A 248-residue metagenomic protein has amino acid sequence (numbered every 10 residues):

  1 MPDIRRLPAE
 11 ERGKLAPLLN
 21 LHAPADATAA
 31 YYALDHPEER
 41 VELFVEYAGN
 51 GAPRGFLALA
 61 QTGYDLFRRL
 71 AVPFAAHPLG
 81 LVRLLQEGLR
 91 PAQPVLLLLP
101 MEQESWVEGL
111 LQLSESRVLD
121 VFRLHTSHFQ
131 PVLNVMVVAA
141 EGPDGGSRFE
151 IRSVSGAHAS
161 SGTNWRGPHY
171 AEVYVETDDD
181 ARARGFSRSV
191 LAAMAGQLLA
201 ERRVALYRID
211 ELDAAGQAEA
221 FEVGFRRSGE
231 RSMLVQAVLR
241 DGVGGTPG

Functional and structural regions predicted by a protein language model:
M1-T28, G109-S155, G248: Short amphipathic alpha-helix that is part of the acyltransferase structural core
P2-L7, A16-L89, A157-E172, T177-D179 (+1 more regions): Conserved donor-binding loop and adjoining core beta-sheet/short helix segment in diverse acyl/aminoacyl transferases
R68-A71, R90-M101, L198-D210: Conserved GNAT acetyl-CoA-binding A-motif
A76-G88, A183-L198, Q217-E222: Conserved acetyl-CoA-binding loop-helix of GNAT-fold acetyltransferases
V82-V121, T126: Short, structured beta-strand-loop surface elements
E102-E115, R188, E211-G229: Conserved active-site alpha-helix within GNAT-family acetyltransferase domains
L113-S127, R208-D210, R226-D241: Conserved catalytic-core motifs of GNAT/GCN5-like acyltransferases
L133-G196: A mid-sequence, solvent-exposed acidic-amphipathic segment
